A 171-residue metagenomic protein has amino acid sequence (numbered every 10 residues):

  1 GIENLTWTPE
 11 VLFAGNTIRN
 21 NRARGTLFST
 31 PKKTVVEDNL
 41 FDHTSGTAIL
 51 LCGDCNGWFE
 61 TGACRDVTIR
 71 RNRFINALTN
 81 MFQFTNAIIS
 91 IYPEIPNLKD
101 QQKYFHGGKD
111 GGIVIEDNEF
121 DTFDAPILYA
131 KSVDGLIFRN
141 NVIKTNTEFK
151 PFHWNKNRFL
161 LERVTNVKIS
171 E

Functional and structural regions predicted by a protein language model:
G1-E171: Extracellular parallel beta-helix/beta-solenoid repeat domains
